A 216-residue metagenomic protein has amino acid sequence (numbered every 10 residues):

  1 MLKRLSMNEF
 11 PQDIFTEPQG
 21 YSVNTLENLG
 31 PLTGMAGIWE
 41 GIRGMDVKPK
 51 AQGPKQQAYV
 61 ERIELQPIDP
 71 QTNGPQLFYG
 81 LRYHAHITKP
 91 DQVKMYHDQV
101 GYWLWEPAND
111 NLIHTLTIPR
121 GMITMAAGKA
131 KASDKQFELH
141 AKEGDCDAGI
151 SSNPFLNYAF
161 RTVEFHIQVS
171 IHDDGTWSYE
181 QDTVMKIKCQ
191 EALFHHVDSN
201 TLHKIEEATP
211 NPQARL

Functional and structural regions predicted by a protein language model:
M1-G80, H86, P90, V163-E164 (+1 more regions): Amphipathic/hydrophobic helical signal segments and adjacent flexible N-terminal regions that mediate secretion
G30-L32, F155-R161, F165-D173: Exposed beta-sheet edge/beta-hairpin loop segments within beta-rich domains
G41, Y83-A85, L112-L116, E138-A141 (+1 more regions): Short hydrophobic/aromatic-rich beta-strand segments that constitute the beta-sheet cores of beta-sandwich/beta-barrel
Q56, K94, Y158-F160: Transmembrane beta-barrel outer-membrane domains
R62, D98-Y102, M125-A127, H166 (+1 more regions): Well-ordered beta-strand positions in beta-sheet-rich domains
P70-H114: Hydrophobic/aromatic-rich structural module bridging two neighboring secondary-structure elements via a short loop
N73-G74, W105-D110, G128-F137, V169-W177 (+1 more regions): A short, structured loop/turn motif at beta-sheet edges
V100, P107-N157: An exposed acidic His-Trp-rich patch
